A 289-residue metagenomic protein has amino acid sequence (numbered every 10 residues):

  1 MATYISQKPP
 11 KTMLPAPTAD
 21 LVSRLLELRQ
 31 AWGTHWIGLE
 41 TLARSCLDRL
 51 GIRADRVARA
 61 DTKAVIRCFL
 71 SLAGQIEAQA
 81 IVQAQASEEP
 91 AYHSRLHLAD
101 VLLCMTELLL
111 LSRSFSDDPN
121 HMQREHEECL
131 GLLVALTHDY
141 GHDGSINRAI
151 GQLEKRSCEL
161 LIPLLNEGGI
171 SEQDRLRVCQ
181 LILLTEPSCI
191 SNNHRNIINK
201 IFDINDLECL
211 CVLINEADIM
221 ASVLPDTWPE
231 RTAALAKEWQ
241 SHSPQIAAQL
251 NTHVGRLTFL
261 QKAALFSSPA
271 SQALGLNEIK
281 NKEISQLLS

Functional and structural regions predicted by a protein language model:
A2-R56, Y92, C104-H126, T137 (+4 more regions): Divalent metal-dependent phosphate-bond-processing catalytic cores, especially two-metal-ion Mg2+/Mn2+ enzymes that act
L47-Q75: Eukaryote-specific, low-hydrophobicity, charge-rich regions
F69-I81, G131-A135, V178-E186, L213-A217: Short alpha-helical scaffolding segments that buttress acidic/His motifs in well-ordered protein cores
L70-C104, G141-I146: Active-site flanking loop/helix segments enriched in acidic
L98, I150-C158: Amphipathic alpha-helical segments in well-structured domains
V101, E127-S145, S157, Q180-E186: His-Asp-centered metal-binding catalytic motifs of divalent-metal-dependent phosphohydrolases/nucleases
Q152, Q173-R177: Alpha-helix N-cap and coil->helix boundary residues
E159-D174: Post-HExxH zinc-binding segment in Zn-dependent metallohydrolases
